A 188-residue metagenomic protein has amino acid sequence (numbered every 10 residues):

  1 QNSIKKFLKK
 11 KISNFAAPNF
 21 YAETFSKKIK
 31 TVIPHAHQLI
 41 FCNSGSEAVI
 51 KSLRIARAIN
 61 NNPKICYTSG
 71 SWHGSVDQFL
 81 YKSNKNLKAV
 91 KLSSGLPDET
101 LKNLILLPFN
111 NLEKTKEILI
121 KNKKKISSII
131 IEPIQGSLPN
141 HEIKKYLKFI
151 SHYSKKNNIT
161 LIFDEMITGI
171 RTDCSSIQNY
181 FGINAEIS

Functional and structural regions predicted by a protein language model:
Q1: N-terminal cofactor/phosphate-binding cores enriched in small/glycine residues, especially glycine-rich loops such as
I4-E23: A glycine-/small-polar-enriched, mobile loop at the entrance of the PLP active site in fold-type I
F7-K11, K30-H37, G182-N184: Glycine/charged-rich beta-loop-alpha catalytic/anionic-binding loops adjacent to active sites
A22-K27, E132: Short, conserved phosphate-binding/catalytic loop or strand-edge motifs used in phosphoryl-/nucleotidyl-transfer
S26-S127: PLP-dependent aspartate aminotransferase-fold enzymes
I105-S188: Conserved PLP-enzyme active-site core in the AAT-like
